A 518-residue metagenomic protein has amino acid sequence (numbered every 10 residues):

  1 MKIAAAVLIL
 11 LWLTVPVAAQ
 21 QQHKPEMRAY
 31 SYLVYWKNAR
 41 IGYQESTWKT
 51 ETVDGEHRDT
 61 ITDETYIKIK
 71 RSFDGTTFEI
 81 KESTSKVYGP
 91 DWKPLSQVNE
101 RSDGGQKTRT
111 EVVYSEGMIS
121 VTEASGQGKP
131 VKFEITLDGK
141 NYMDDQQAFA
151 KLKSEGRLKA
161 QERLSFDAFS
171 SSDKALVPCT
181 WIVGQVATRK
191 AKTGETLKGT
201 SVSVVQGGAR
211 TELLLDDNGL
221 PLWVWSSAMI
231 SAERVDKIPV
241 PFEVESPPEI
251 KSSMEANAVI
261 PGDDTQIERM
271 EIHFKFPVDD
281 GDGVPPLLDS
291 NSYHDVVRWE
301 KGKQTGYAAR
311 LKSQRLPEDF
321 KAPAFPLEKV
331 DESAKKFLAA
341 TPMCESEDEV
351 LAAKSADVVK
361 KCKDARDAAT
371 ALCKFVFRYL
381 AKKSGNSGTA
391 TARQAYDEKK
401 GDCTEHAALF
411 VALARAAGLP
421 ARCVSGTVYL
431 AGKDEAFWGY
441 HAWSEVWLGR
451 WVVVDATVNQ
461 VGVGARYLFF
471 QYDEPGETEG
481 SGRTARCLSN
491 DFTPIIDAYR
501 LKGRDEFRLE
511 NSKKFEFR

Functional and structural regions predicted by a protein language model:
A4-T14: Bacterial N-terminal signal peptides
V15-A19: Sec/Tat signal peptide C-region and signal peptidase I cleavage site
Q20-M118, T122, I135, S154-D319 (+2 more regions): Acidic, serine/threonine-rich low-complexity disordered tracts
S125-G139, L372: Acidic/charged, solvent-exposed loop-and-adjacent secondary-structure segments enriched in E/D, K/R, S/T, and G/P
D145-A148, P317, A322-G401, G476 (+1 more regions): Secondary-structure boundary elements
D236-I238, E243-V244, K329, L419 (+2 more regions): Active-site rim recognition segments
A365, A369, C403-A407, F437-Y440 (+1 more regions): Active-site-proximal structural scaffolding
L372, K399-T427, S444: Cysteine-centered nucleophilic/redox motifs
